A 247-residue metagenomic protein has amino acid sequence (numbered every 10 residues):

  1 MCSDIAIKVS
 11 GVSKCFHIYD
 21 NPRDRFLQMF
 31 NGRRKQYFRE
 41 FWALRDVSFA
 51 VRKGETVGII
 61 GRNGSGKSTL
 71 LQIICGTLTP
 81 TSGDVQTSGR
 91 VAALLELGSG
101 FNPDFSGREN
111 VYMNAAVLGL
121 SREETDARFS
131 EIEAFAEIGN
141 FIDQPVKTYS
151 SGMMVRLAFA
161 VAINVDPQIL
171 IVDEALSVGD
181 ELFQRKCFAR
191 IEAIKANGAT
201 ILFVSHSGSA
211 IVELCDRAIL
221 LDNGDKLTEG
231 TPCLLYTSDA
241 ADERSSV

Functional and structural regions predicted by a protein language model:
C2, Y236-E243: Conserved small/polar residues in nucleotide/adenosyl-binding loops
L27-N31, Y112, E124-F141, A158: Conserved ABC ATPase "signature" region
I60-R62: The feature captures the beta-strand-to-loop junction immediately N-terminal to the Walker
S207-E213: Conserved H-loop
E213-L220: Conserved catalytic segment of ABC-fold P-loop ATPases
N223-G224, D239: Conserved ABC ATPase "signature" C-loop
